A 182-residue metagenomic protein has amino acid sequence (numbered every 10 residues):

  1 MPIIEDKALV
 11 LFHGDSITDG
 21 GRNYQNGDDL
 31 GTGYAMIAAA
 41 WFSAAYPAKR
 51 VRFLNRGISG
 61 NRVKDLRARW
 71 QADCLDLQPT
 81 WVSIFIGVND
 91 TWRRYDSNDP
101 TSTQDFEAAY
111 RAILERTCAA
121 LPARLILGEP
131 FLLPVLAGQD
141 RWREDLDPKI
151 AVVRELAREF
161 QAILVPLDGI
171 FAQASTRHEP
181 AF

Functional and structural regions predicted by a protein language model:
M1-S59, R69-Q78, V82: Serine-esterase "nucleophile elbow" of acetyl-processing enzymes
F12, S16-T18, N26, R56-N61 (+3 more regions): Cell-envelope and extracellular/periplasmic
N26-G33, N98-D105, D140-P148: Alpha-helix N-cap and loop-to-helix initiation/capping positions
Y34, A38, W70, F106-L114 (+1 more regions): A general structural detector for well-ordered alpha-helical segments in enzyme core domains, enriched
F42-A48, A112-L127, V152-V165: A structural motif corresponding to the C-terminal end of an alpha-helix and its immediate exit/capping segment
R62-T80, D96-Y110: Catalytic-core regions of hydrolytic enzymes
F85-T91, I113-I150: Active-site segments of SGNH/GDSL-like serine hydrolases that catalyze O-acetyl group transfer/hydrolysis on lipids
F131-F182: Catalytic His-Asp segment of secreted/periplasmic serine-dependent ester chemistry enzymes
